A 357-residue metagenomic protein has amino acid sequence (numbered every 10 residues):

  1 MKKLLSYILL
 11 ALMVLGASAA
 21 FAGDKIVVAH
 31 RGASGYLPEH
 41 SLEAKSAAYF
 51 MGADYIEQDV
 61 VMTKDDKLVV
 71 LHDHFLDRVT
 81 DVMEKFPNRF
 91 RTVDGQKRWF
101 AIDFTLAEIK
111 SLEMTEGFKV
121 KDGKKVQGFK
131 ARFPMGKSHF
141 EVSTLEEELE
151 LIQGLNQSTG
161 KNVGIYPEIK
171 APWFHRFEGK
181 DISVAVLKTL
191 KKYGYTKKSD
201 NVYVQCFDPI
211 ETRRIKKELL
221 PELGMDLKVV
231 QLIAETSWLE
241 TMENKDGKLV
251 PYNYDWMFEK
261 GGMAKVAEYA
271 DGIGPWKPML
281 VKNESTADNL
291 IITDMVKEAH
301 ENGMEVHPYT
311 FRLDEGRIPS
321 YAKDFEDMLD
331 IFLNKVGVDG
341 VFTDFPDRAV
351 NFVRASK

Functional and structural regions predicted by a protein language model:
M1-I8: Bacterial N-terminal signal peptides that target proteins for export
I8-G16: Bacterial N-terminal signal peptides
A19-K357: Phosphate-group recognition and catalysis centered on beta-loop-alpha active-site segments
